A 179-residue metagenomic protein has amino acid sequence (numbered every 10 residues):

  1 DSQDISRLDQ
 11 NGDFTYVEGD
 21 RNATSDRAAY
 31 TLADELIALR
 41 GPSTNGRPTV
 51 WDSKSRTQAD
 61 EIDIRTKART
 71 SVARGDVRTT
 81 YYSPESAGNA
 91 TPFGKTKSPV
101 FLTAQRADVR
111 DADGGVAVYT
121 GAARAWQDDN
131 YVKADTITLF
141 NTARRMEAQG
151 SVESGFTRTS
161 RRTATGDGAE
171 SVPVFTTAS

Functional and structural regions predicted by a protein language model:
D1-S179: Mature-chain termini and adjacent capping regions
